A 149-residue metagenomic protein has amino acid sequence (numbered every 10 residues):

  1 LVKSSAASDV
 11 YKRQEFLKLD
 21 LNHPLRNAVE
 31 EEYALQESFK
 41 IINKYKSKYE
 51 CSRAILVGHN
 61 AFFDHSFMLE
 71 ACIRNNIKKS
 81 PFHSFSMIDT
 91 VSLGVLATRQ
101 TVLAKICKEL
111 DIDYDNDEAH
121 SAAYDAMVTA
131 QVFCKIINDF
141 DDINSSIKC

Functional and structural regions predicted by a protein language model:
L1-A7, Y11: Single conserved hydrophobic/aromatic residue that forms the stacking wall/gate of nucleotide- or nucleobase-binding
S4, T90, T129: Ser/Thr-centric signal marking residues that sit in or immediately flank functional binding/regulatory motifs
D9-K18, N22-P24, T90-A126: Active-site-proximal helix-loop-helix substrate-binding element of RNase H-like nuclease domains
K12-S92: Conserved DEDDh/DEDDy metal-dependent 3′-5′ exonuclease domain
I55-A61, S66-F67, A71-C72, A104-C149: Acidic, Mg2+-coordinating catalytic module of metal-dependent nucleases/exonucleases that use a two-metal-ion mechanism
